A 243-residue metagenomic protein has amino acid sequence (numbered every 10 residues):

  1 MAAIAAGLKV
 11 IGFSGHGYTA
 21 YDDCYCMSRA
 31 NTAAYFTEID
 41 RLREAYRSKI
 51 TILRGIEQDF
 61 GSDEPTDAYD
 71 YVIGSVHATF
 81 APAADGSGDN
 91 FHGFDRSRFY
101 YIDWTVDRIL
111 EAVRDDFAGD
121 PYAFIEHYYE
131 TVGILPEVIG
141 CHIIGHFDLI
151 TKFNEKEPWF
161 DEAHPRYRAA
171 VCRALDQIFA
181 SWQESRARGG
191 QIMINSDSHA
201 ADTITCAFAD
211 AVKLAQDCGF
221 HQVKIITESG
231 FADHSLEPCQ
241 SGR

Functional and structural regions predicted by a protein language model:
M1, I144-R243: Charged catalytic cores and adjacent phosphate/nucleic-acid-binding surfaces used for phosphate/nucleic-acid chemistry
M1-Y25, T51-E57, H142: Divalent metal-dependent hydrolysis catalytic cores, especially in the metallo-beta-lactamase
I4, P136-E137, Q216: Non-catalytic positions within long, well-ordered alpha-helices that form the structural scaffold/packing of enzyme
G7, Y46-S48, G219: Short, structurally constrained coil/turn elements that cap an alpha-helix or connect an alpha-helix to the following
F13, G74, N195: Short beta-strand and adjacent tight-turn residues that come in two discontinuous sequence segments and form the edges
H16-G17, H77, H146, H199: Histidine-centered active-site/metal-ligand motif
Y25, A30-I178: Extended substrate/RNA-proximal surfaces in nucleic-acid metabolism proteins
